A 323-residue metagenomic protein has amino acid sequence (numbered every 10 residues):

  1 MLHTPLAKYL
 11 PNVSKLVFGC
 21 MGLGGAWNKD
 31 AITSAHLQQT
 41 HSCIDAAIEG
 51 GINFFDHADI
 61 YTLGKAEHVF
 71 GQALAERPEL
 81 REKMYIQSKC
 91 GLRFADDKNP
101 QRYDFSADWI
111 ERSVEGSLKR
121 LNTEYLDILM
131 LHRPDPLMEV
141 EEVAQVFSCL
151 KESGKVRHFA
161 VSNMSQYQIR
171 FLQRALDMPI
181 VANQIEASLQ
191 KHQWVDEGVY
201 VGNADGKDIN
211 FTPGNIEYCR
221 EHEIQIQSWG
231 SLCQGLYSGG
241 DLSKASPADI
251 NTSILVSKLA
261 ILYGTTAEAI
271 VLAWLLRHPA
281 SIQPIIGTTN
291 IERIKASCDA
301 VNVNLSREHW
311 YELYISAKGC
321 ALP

Functional and structural regions predicted by a protein language model:
M1-M84, E152, Q234-G235: N-terminal binding-site loop/beta-alpha segment at the start of enzyme catalytic domains that lines or forms
F18, H57, S88, I128-L131 (+4 more regions): Conserved beta-strand positions
A31-Q39, K65, V69, Q101-W109 (+3 more regions): Alpha-helix N-cap and loop-to-helix initiation/capping positions
T33-A47, F105-L121, Y167-R170: Short, acidic/polar
S34-A35, A58-H68, P134-E139, S162 (+2 more regions): Acidic-and-aromatic substrate-binding clefts and catalytic sites of carbohydrate-active enzymes
E82-A95, Q184-L189: A short, structured active-site edge motif that brings together acidic residues
L118-E139: Active-site groove signature of glycoside hydrolases
V140-P323: Beta/alpha (TIM)-barrel catalytic core signal, keyed to glycine-rich beta->alpha loops juxtaposed to Asp/Glu that bind
